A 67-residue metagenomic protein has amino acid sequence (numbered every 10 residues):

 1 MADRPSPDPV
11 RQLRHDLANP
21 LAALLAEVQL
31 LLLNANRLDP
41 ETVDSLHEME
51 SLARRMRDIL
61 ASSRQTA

Functional and structural regions predicted by a protein language model:
A2-D8, L13, L17, L21-Q65: Histidine phosphotransfer helical core of two-component systems
